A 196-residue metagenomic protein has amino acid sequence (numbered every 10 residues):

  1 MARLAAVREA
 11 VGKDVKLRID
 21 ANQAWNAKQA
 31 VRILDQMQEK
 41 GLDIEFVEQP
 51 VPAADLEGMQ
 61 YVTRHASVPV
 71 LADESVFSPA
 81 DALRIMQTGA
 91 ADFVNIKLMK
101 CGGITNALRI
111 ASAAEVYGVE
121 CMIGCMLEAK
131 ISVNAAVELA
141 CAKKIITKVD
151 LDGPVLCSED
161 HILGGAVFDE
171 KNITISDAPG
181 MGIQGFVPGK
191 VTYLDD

Functional and structural regions predicted by a protein language model:
M1-S132, S158-F168: Catalytic core of soluble alpha/beta enzymes
M126-D196: Flexible C-terminal active-site loop/helix
